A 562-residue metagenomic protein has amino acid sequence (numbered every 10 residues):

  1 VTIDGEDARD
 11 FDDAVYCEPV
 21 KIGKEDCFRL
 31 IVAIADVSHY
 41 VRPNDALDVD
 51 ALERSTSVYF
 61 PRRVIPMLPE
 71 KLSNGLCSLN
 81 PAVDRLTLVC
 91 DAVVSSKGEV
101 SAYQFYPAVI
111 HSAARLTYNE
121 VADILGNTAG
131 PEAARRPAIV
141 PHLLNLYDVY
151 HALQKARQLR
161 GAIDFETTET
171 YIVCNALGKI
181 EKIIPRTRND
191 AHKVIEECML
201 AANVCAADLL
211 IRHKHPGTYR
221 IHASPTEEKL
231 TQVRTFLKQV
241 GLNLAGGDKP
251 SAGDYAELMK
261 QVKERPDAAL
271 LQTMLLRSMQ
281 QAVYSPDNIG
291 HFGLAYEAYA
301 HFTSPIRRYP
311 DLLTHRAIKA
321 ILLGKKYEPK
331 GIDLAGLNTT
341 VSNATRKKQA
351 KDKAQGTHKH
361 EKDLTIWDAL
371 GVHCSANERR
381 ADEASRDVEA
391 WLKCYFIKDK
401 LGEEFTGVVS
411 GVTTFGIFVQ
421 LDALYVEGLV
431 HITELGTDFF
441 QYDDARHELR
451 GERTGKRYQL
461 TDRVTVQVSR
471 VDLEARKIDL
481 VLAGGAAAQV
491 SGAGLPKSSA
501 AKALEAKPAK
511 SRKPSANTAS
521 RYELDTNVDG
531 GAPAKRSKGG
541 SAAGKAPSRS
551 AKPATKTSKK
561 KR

Functional and structural regions predicted by a protein language model:
V1-G436, E505-K513, D529-A532, R536-G539 (+1 more regions): Electropositive polyanion-binding surfaces
V100-Y106, L421, L460-P496: OB-fold/S1-family single-stranded nucleic acid-binding modules
I306, N517-S520: A subset of signal/propeptide-processing and intrinsically disordered low-complexity segments in secreted/extracellular
K398-F405, F439-V466: Short nucleic-acid-contacting surface segments enriched for D/E, G, S/T with interspersed K/R
Y425-D444, Q489-L495: A short macromolecule-binding patch
L482-A516: Intrinsically disordered, low-complexity mixed-charge segments
L495, L504, R521-L524, V528: Hydrophobic/aromatic hotspots within intrinsically disordered, low-complexity regions
